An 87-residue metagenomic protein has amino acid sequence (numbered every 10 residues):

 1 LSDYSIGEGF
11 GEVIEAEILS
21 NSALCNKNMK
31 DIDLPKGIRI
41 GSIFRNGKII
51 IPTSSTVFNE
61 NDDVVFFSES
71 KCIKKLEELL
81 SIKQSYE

Functional and structural regions predicted by a protein language model:
L1-E15, Y86-E87: Long, charged amphipathic helices and adjacent flexible linkers at domain junctions
I14-I82, E87: Cytosolic Rossmann-like ligand/nucleotide-binding regulatory domains
